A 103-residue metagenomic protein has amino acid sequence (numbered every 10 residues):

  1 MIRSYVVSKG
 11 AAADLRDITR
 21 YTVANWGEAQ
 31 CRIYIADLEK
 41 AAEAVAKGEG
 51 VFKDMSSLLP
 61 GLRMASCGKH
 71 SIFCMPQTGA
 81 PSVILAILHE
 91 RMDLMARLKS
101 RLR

Functional and structural regions predicted by a protein language model:
M1-I35: Arg/Lys-rich, positively charged N-terminal/basic patches that mediate binding to nucleic acids
L15, L38, L58, L85-L88: Generic leucine side-chain signal with a strong bias for well-ordered alpha-helical environments
I18-Y21, A44, G48-V51: Amphipathic, soluble alpha-helical interaction motifs
I33-K47: Generic amphipathic, hydrophobic interface segment in small proteins and small subunits
K40, G48-S82: Basic/aromatic recognition patch in beta-strand/loop cores that engages polyanionic ligands
H70, M75-R103: Enriched for short, Lys/Arg-rich terminal
